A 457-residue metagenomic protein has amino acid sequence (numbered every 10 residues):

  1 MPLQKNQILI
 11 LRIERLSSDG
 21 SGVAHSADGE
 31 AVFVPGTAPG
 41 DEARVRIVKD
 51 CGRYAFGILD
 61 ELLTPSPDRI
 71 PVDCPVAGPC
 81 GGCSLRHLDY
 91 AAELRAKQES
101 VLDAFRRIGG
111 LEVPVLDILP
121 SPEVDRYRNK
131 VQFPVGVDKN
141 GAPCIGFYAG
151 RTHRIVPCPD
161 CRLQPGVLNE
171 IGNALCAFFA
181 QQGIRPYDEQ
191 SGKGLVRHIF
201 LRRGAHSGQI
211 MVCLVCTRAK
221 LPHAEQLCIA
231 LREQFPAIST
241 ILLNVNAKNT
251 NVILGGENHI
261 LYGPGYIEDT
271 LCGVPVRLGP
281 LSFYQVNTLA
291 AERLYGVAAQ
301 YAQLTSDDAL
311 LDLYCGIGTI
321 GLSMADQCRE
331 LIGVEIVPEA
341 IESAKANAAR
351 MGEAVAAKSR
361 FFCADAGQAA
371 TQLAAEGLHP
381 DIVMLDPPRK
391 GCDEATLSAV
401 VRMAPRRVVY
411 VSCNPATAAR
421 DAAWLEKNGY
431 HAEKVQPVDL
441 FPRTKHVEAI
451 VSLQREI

Functional and structural regions predicted by a protein language model:
M1-V72, V76, F361, G367: Terminal RNA-binding accessory module
P2-Q7, R12, S18, A219 (+1 more regions): Rossmann-like S-adenosyl-L-methionine
G22-A27, G146-A149, C213-V215, A344: Short, acidic/hydrophobic/Gly-rich beta-strand patch recurrent on exposed beta strands that often constitutes part
G40, Q164, N287: Short, conserved phosphate/pyrophosphate- and ester-handling motifs at nucleotide-, phospho-/glycolipid
R44-R46, Q132, L311: Hydrophobic beta-strand signal
D60-V72, G78-P186, H206, L221: Extended interfacial segments that mediate partner engagement and assembly in macromolecular machines
I199: Flexible loop/N-cap segments at domain edges
R202-G204: Structural signature of eukaryotic scaffold interfaces centered on beta-propeller domains
